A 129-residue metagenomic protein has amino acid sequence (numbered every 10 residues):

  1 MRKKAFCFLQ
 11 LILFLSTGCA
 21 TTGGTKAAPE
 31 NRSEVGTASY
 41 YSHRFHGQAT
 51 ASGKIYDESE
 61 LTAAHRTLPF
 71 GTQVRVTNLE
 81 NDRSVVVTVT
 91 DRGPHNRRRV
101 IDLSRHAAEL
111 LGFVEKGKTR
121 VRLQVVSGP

Functional and structural regions predicted by a protein language model:
R2-F6, L15-P129: Secreted/periplasmic proteins
L11: Cationic, low-complexity basic patches in intrinsically disordered or flexible, solvent-exposed regions
